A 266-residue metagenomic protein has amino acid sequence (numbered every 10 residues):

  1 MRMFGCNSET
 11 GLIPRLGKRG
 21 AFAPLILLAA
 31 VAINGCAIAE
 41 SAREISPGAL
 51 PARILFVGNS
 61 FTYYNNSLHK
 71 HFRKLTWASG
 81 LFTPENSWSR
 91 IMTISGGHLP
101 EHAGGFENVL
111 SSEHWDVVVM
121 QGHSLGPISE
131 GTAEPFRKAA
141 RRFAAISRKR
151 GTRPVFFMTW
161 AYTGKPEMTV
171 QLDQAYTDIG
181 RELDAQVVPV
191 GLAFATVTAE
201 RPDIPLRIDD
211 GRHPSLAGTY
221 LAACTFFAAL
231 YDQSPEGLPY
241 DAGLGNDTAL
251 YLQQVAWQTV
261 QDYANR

Functional and structural regions predicted by a protein language model:
F4-P24: Bacterial N-terminal signal peptides that target proteins for export
A23-N34: Bacterial N-terminal signal peptides
I33-P47: Bacterial Sec-dependent signal peptides at the C-terminal "C-region" and cleavage site
I38, H213, A223-R266: Conserved catalytic region of serine esterases and O-acyltransferases that act on ester linkages in lipids
G48-A52: A short, charged/proline- and glycine-enriched loop that marks the coil->beta-strand transition at the N-terminal
R53-V57, T62-R137: Conserved SGNH/GDSL esterase-like catalytic core that processes O-acyl groups on lipids and polysaccharides
E107-Y220, C224, A228, P235-G237: Alpha-helical cap/lid subdomain in secreted, periplasmic, or secretory-pathway luminal O-acyl-processing enzymes
